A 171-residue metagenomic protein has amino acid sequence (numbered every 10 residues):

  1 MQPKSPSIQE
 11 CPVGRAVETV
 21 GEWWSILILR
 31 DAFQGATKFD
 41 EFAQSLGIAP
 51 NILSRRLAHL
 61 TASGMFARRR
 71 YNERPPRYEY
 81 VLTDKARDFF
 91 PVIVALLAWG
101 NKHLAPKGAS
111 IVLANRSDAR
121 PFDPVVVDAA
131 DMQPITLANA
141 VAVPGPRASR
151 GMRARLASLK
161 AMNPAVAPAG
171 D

Functional and structural regions predicted by a protein language model:
M1-V20, L156-D171: N-terminal leader segment of winged-helix/HTH proteins
C11-I52: N-terminal helix-turn-helix DNA-binding core of bacterial DNA-binding proteins
A16, I26, S63, V92-H103: Alpha-helical linker/hinge and terminal dimerization helices associated with HTH transcriptional regulators
G21, N72-I93: Basic, amphipathic "hinge/linker" alpha-helix immediately C-terminal to the N-terminal HTH DNA-binding motif
Q44, A58, A62: Residue-level detection of the helix-turn-helix DNA-binding "recognition helix"
T61-P76: Beta-hairpin "wing" of winged helix-turn-helix
V94, A98-D171: C-terminal regulatory/oligomerization modules of transcriptional regulators
